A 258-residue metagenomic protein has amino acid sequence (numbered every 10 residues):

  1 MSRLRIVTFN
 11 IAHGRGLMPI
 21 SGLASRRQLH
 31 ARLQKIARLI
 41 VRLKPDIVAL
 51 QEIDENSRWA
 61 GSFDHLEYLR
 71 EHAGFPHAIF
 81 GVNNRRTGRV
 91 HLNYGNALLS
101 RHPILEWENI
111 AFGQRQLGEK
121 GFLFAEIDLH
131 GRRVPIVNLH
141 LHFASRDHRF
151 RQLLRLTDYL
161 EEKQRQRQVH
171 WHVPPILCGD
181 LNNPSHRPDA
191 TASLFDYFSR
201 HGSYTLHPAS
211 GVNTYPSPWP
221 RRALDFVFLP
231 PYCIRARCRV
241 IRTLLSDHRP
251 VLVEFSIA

Functional and structural regions predicted by a protein language model:
M1-I47, W59-G61, E71-H72, H77-A258: Active-site regions of metal-assisted phosphoester/phosphodiester hydrolases, unifying DNase/endonuclease modules
L50: A short beta-strand submotif of the Rossmann-like class I SAM-dependent methyltransferase core that lines
I53: Internal catalytic or translocation cores that form aromatic/hydrophobic pockets or channels for amphipathic metabolites
N56: A short His-aromatic
E67: Active-site phosphate/pyrophosphate- and oxyanion-stabilizing loops and adjacent acidic/basic residues in soluble
